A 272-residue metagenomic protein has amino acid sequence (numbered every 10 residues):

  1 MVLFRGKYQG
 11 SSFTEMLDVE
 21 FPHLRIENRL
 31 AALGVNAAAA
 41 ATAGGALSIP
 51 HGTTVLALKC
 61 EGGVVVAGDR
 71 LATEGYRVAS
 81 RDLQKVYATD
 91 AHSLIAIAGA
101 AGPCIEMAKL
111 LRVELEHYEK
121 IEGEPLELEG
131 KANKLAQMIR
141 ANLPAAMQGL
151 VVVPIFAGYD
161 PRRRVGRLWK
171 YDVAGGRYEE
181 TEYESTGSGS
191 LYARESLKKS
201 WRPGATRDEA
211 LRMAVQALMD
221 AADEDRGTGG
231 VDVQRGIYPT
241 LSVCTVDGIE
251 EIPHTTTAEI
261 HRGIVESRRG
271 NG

Functional and structural regions predicted by a protein language model:
M1-G272: Long, low-complexity N-terminal extensions
